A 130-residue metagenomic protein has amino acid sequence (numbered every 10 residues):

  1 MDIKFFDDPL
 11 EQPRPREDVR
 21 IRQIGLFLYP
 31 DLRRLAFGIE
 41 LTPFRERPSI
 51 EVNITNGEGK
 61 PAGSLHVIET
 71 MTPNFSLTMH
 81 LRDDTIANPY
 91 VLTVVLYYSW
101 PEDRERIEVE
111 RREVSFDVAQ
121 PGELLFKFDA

Functional and structural regions predicted by a protein language model:
M1-D31, D129: Short, compositionally biased P/S/T/A/G/V-rich stretches that sit at domain boundaries
Q23-R45: Contiguous beta-strand segments within globular domains
R47, A87-T93: Extracellular Ig-like/FN3 beta-sandwich strand-entry sites
P48-G63: Extended low-complexity, serine/threonine- and proline-enriched intrinsically disordered segments
M71-H80: Aromatic sugar-binding surface patches on proteins that engage polysaccharides or sugar-phosphate polymers
R82-N88, S99: Short, surface-exposed loop/turn segments at beta-strand-coil junctions that are enriched for proline with nearby
L96-R112: Short acidic/polar inter-strand loop motif in beta-rich domains
F116-A130: Low-complexity, Pro/Ser/Thr- and charge-rich linker/hinge segments at domain boundaries
